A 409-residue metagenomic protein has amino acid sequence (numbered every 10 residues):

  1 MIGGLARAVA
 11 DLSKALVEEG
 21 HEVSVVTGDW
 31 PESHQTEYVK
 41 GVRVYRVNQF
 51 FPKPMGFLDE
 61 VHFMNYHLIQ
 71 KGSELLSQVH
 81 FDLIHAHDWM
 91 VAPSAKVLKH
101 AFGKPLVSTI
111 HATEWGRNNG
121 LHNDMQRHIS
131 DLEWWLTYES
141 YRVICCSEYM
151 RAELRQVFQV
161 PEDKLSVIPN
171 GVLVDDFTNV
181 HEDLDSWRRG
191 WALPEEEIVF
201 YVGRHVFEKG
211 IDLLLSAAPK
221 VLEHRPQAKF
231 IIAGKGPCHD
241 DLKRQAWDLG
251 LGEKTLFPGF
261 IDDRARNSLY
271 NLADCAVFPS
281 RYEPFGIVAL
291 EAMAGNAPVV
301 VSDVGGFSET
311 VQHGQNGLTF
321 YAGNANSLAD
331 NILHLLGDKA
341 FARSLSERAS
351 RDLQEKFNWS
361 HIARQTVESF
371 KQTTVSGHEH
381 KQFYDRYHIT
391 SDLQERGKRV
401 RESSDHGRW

Functional and structural regions predicted by a protein language model:
M1-R43, Q382, R386-W409: N-terminal subdomain of nucleotide-sugar transferases
D29, Y149, G171: Carbohydrate-associated surface elements
T36, D124, T178-A192: A short helix/loop element that forms part of the nucleotide-sugar donor recognition site in Leloir-type
L193-K209, L215-A218: Conserved donor-binding/catalytic core segment of Leloir-type glycosyltransferases
F260-I261, S268-A273: Short alpha-helical donor nucleotide-sugar binding micro-motif in glycosyltransferases
R281: Aromatic "clamp/platform" in nucleotide-sugar-dependent glycosyltransferases that forms part of the donor/acceptor
P298-V301: Short hydrophobic beta-strand element within catalytic cores of glycosyltransferases and related nucleotide-activated
H313-G314, L318-A325, H334-A340: Conserved acidic donor-binding segment of nucleotide-sugar-dependent glycosyltransferases
